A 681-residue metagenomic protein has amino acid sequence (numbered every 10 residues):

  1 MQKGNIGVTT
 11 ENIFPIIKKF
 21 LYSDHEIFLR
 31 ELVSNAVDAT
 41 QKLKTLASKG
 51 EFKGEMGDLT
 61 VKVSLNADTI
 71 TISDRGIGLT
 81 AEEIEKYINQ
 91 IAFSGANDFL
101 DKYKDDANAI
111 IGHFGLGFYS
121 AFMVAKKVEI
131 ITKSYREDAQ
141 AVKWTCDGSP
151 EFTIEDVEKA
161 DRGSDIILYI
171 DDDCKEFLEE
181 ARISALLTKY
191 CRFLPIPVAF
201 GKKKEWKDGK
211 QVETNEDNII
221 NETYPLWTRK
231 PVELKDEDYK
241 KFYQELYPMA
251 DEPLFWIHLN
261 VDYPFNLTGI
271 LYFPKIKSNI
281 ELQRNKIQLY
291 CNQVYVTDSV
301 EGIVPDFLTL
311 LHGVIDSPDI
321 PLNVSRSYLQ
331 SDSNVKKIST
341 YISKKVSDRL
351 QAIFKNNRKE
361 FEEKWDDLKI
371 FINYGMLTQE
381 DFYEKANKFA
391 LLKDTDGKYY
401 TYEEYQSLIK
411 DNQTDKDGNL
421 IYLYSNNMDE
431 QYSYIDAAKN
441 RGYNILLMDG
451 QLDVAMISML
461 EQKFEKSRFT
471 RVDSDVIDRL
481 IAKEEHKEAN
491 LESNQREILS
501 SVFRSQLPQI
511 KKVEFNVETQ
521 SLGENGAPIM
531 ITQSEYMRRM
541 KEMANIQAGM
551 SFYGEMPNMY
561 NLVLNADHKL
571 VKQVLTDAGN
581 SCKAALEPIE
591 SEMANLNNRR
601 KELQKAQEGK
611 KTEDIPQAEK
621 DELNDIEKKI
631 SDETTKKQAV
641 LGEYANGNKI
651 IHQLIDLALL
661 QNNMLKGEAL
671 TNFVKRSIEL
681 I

Functional and structural regions predicted by a protein language model:
M1-D172, E176-F177, A185, E587-S591 (+1 more regions): GHKL (Bergerat-fold) ATPase N-terminal catalytic module, capturing the glycine-rich phosphate-binding loop and acidic
I110, V128-E151, D171-K175, A181-I681: GHKL/Bergerat-fold ATPase module in large chromosome/replication-associated machines
